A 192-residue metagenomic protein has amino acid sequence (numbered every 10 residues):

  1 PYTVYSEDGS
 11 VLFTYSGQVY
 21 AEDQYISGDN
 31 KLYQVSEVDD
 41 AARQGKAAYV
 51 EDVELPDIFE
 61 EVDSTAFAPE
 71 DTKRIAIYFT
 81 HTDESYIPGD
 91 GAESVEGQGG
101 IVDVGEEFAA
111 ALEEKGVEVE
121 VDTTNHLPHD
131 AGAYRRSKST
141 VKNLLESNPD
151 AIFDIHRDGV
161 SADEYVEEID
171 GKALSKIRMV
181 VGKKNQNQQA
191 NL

Functional and structural regions predicted by a protein language model:
P1-G9: Short, basic/aromatic beta-hairpin or loop at an interaction surface
S10-F13, S85, V160: Short beta-strands and strand-coil junctions in structured, solvent-facing domains, enriched
Y15-T80, S85-P88: Non-catalytic propeptide/linker segments at domain boundaries
Q24-I26, R74-F79, E120, A151-H156 (+1 more regions): Soluble periplasmic/extracytoplasmic beta-strand elements of cell-envelope proteins
K31, D71-R74, K115-V117, A151 (+1 more regions): Envelope-exposed proteins and targeting segments
F79-S94, V121-T123, S175-N185: Acidic/histidine-rich, surface-exposed loop or edge segments in extracytoplasmic proteins
I87-V166: Catalytic-core regions of hydrolytic enzymes
S161-N191: A short, glycine/acidic-enriched catalytic loop
